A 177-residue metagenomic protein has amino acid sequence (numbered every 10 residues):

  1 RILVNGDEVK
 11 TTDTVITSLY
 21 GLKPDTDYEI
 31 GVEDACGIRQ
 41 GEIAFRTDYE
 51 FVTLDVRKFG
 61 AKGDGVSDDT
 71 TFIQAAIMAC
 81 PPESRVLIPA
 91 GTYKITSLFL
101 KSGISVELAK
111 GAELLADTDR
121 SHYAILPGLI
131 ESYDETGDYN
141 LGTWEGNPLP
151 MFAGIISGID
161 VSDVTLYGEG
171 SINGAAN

Functional and structural regions predicted by a protein language model:
R1-N177: Extracellular/periplasmic carbohydrate-active domains that bind, remodel, or depolymerize complex polysaccharides
